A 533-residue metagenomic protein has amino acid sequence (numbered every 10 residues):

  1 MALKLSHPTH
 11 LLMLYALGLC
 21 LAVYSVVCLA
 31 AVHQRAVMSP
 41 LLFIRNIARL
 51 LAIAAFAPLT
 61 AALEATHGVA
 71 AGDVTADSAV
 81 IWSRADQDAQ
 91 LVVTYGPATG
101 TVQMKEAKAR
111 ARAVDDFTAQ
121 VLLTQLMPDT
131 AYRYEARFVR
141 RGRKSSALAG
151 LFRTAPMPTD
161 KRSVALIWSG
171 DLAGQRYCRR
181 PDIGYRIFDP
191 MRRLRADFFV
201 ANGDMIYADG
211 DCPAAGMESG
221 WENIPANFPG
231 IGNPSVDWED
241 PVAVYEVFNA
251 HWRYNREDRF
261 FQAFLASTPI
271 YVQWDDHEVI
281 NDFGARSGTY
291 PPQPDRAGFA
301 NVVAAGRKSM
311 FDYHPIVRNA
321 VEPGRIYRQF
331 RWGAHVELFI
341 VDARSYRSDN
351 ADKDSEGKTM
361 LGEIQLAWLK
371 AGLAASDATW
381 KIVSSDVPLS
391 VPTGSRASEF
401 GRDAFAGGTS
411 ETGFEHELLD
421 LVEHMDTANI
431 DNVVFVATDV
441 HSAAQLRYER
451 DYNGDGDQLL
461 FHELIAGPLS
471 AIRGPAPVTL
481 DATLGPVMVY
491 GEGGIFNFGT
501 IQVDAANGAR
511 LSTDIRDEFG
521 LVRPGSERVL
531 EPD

Functional and structural regions predicted by a protein language model:
A2-P8: Extreme N-terminal basic, low-complexity initiation segments that serve as generic localization/processing leaders
M38, F43-A48: N-terminal export leaders
R49, L59-T60: Cleavable N-terminal signal peptides
A61-D533: Metal-dependent phosphoester/phosphodiester hydrolase catalytic core
